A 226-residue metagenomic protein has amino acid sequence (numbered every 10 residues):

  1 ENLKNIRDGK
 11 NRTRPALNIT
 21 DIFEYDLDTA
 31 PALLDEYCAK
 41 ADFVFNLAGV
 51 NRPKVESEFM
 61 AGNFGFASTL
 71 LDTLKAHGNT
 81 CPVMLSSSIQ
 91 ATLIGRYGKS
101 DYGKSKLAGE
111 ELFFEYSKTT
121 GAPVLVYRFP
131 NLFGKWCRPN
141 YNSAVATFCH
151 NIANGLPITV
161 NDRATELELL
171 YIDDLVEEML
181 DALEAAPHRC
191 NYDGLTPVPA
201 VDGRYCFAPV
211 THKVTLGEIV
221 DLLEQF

Functional and structural regions predicted by a protein language model:
E1-V50: N-terminal Rossmann/SDR dinucleotide-binding element
N18, E111-W136, H150, L156-T165 (+1 more regions): Conserved beta-loop-beta element that borders a ligand/cofactor-binding pocket
T29-F64, T69, T73-H77, Q90-Y97: NAD(P)H-binding glycine-rich loop region in Rossmannoid oxidoreductase-like domains and their noncatalytic homologs
M60-F64, K99-L107, R138-N142, L169: Short-chain dehydrogenase/reductase
S68-E110, S117-T120, V124-Y127: Conserved Rossmann-fold NAD(P)-dependent oxidoreductase catalytic core, especially the SDR/UDP-sugar
K99, P130-N140, D162-L170, Y205-H212: Glycine-rich "substrate-gating" loop/helix at the edge of Rossmann-like oxidoreductase active sites
P139-T147, A164-E184, G217-E218, L222: Substrate-positioning beta->alpha
D181-F226: Mid/C-terminal beta-alpha module of Rossmann-like enzyme folds, strongest in SDR-family dehydrogenases/epimerases
